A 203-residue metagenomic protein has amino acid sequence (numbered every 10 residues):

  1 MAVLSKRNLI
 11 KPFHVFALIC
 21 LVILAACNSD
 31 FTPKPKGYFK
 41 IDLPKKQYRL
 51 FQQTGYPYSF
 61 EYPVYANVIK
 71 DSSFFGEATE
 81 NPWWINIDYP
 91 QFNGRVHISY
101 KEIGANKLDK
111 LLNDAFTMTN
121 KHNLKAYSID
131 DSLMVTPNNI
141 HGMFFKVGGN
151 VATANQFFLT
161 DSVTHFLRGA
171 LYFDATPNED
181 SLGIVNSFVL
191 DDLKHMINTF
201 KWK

Functional and structural regions predicted by a protein language model:
A2-F16: Bacterial N-terminal signal peptides that target proteins for export
I23-A26: C-terminal motif of bacterial Sec signal peptides marking the signal peptidase cleavage site
N28-P35: Bacterial lipoprotein signal-peptidase II cleavage site
P35-Y56: Post-signal peptide N-terminal segment of mature Sec-exported envelope proteins
G55-L112: Secretory pathway targeting signatures of secreted, lumenal, and periplasmic proteins
V64-G76, N120-M134: Short secondary-structure junctions
L112-K121: Short, solvent-exposed helix-to-loop capping segments enriched in aromatics
Y127-K203: Short, well-structured beta-strand
